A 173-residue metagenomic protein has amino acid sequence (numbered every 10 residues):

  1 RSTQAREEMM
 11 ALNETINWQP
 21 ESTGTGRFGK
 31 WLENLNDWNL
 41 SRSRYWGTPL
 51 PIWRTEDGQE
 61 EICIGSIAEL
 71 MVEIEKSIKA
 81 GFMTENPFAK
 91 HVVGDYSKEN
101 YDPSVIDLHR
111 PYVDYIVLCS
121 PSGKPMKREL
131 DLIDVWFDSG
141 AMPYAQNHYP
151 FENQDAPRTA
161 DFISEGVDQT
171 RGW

Functional and structural regions predicted by a protein language model:
R1-W173: Structured secondary-structure scaffolds
